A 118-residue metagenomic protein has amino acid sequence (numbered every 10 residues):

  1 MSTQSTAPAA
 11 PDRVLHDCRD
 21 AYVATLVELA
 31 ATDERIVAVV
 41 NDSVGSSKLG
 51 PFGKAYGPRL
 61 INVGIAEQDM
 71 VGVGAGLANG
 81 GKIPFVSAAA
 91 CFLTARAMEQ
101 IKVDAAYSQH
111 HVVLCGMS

Functional and structural regions predicted by a protein language model:
M1-S118: Thiamine diphosphate
